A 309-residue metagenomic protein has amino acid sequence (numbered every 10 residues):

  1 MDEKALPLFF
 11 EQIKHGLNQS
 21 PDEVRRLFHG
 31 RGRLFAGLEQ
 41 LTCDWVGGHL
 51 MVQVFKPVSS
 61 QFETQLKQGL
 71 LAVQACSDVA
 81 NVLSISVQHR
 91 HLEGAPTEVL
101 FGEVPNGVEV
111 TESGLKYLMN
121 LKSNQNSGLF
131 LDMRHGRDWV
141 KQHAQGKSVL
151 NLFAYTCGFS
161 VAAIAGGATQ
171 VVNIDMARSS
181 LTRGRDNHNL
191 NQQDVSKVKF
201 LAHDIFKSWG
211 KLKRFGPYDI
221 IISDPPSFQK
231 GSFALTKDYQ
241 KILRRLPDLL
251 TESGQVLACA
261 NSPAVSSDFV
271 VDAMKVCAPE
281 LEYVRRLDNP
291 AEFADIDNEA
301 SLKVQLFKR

Functional and structural regions predicted by a protein language model:
M1-G47: Non-catalytic accessory regions of SAM-dependent methyltransferases
A36-G37, T42-D44, E63-F130, D138: Non-catalytic substrate-recognition/targeting regions of SAM-dependent transferases
G146-Y155: Conserved class I S-adenosyl-L-methionine
T156-A168: Conserved SAM-binding loop of SAM-dependent methyltransferases across substrates and taxa, primarily the Class I
Q170-D175: Conserved SAM-binding motif I beta-strand of class I
M176-I222: S-adenosyl-L-methionine
I205-C277: S-adenosylmethionine
V270-R309: Class I S-adenosyl-L-methionine
